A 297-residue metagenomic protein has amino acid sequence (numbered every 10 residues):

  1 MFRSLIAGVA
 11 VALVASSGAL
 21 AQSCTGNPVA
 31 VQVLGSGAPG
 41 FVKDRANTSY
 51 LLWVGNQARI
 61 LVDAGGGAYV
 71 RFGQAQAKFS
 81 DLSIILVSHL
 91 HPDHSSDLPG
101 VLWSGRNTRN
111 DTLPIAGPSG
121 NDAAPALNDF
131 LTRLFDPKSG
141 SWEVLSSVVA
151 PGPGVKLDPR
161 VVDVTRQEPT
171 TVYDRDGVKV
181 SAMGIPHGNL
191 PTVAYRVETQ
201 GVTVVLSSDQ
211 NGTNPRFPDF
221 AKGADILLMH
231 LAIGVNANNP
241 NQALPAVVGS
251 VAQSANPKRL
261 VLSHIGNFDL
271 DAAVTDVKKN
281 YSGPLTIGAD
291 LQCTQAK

Functional and structural regions predicted by a protein language model:
M1-I6: Bacterial N-terminal signal peptides that target proteins for export
V14-G18: N-terminal signal peptide c-region/cleavage motif recognized by signal peptidases
Q22, A194, G201-T203, Q210-A296: Cap/insert and terminal regions of metallo-dependent hydrolase folds
Q22-V204, R216, T275, P284-A296: Binuclear metal-dependent hydrolase catalytic cores
I185, D209-Q210: Residue-level structural signal for beta-strand termini and adjacent loop
